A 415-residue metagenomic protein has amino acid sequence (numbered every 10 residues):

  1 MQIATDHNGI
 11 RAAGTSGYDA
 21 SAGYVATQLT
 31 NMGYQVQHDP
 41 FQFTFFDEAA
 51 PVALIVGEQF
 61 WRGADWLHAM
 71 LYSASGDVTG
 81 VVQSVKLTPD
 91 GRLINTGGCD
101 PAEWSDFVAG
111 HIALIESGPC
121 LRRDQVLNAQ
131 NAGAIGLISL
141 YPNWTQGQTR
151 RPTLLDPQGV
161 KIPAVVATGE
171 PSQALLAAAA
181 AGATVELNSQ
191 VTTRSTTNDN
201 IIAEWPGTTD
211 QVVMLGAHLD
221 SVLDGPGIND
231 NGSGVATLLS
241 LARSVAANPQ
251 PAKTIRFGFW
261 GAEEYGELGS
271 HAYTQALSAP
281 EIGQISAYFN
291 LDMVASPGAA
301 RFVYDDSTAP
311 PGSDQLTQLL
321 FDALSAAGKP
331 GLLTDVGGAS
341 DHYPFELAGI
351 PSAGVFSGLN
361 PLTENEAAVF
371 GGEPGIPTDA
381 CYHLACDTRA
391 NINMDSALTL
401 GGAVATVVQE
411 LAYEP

Functional and structural regions predicted by a protein language model:
M1-Q2, V36-P40, S84, H111-E116 (+14 more regions): Structural recognition of the beta-strand scaffold that forms the well-ordered cores of secreted hydrolase catalytic
Q2-A109: Noncatalytic luminal/extracellular "stalk/propeptide" segments of secretory-pathway proteins
D6-G17, L114-C120, Q125-V126, V160-V165 (+6 more regions): Second-shell loop/turn segments in exported
S16-N31, L121-D124, N128, G133 (+9 more regions): Extracytoplasmic/secreted proteins, especially bacterial periplasmic and envelope-associated proteins
Y24, T44, A102-F107, V126-I138 (+6 more regions): Mature extracellular/periplasmic domains of secretome proteins
M70-G98, L155-I228, S240-R243, A247 (+1 more regions): Soluble metallo-hydrolase cores and metallopeptidase-like ectodomains found primarily in the secretory/periplasmic
T208-D210, L223, Q250, W260-E364: Metal-dependent peptidase/peptidase-like ectodomains
L362-P415: His/Asp/Glu-rich mid-to-C-terminal helical/loop segments that flank catalytic regions of hydrolases
